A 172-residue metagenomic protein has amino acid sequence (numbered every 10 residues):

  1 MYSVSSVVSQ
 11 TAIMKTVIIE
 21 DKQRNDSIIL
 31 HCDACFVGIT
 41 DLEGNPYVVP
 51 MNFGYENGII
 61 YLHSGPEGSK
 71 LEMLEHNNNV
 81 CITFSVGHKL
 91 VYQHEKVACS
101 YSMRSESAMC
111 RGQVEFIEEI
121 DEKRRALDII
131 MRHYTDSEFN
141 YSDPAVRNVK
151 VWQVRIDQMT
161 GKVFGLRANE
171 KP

Functional and structural regions predicted by a protein language model:
Y2, S9, K15-T16, K89-P172: Charged, gly/pro-rich active-site loop segments
Y2-H31: Extreme N-terminal tail/first-helix region
I29-L30, P66, L90-Y92: N-acyltransferase acceptor-side catalytic subdomain
L30, E75-V80, R132-D136: Short, intrinsically disordered, mixed-charge
C32-P66, I82: Short beta-strand segments
N52-G54, E75, R155: Well-ordered beta-strand positions
G58-I59, N78, D157-M159: Beta-strand-connecting loop/turn residues
K70-Q93, C99-Y101: Helix-adjacent hinge/juxtasegments
